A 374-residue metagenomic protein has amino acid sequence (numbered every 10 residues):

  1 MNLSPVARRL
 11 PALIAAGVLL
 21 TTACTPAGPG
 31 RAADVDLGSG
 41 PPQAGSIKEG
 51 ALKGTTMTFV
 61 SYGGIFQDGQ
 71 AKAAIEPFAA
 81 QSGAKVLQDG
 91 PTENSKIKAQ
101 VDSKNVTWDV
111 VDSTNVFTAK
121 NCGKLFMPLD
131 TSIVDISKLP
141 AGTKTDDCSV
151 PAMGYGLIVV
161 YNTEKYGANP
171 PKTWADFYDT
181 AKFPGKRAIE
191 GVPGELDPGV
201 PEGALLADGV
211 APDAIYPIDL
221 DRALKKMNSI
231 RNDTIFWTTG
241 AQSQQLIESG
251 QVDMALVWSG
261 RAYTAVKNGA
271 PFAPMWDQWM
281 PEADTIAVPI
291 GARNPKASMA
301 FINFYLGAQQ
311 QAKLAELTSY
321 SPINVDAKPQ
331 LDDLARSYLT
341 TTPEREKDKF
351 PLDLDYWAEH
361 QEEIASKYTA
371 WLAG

Functional and structural regions predicted by a protein language model:
M1-T56, G374: Short, low-complexity disordered leader/linker segments with a strong preference for bacterial N-terminal type II
L37-K120: Early extracytoplasmic/lumenal segment of secretory-pathway proteins
T58, Y62-A71, V106-E248: Extracytoplasmic ligand-binding site segments that recognize negatively charged/polar headgroups
V116-N121, E248, M254-P271: A ligand-binding cleft/hinge motif common to bilobed small-molecule-binding domains
I136-L139, Y155, L220-S229, V266-A292 (+1 more regions): Periplasmic-binding protein-like
I158-K165, L205-G209, A283-A297, I302-F304 (+1 more regions): A bilobed periplasmic-binding-protein/Venus flytrap-type ligand-binding module shared by bacterial periplasmic
T180-P193, F304-A327: Periplasmic-binding protein-like
A312-G374: C-terminal capping/gating helix-and-loop segments adjacent to ligand/active sites or protein-protein/ligand interfaces
